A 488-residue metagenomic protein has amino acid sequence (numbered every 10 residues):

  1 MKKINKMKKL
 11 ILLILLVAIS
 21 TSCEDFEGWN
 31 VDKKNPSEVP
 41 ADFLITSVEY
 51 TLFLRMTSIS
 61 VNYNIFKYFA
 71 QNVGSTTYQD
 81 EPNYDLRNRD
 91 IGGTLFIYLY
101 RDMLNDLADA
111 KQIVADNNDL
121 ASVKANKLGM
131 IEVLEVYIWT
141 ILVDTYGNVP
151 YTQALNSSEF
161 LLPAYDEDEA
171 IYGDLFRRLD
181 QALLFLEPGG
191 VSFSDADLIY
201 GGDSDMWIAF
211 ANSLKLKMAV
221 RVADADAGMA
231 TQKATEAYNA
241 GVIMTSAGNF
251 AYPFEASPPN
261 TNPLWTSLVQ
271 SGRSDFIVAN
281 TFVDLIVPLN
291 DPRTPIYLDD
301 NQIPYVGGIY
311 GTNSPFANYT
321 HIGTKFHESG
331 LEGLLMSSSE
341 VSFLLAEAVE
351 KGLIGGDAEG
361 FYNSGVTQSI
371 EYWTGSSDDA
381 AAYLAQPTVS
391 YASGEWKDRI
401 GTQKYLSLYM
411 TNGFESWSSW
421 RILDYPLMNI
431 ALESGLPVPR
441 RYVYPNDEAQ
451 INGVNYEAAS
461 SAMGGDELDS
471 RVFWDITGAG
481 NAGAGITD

Functional and structural regions predicted by a protein language model:
M1-V31: Bacterial Sec-dependent N-terminal signal peptides
S22, A41, T261-P288, T294-L298 (+1 more regions): Long, intrinsically disordered, low-complexity segments
C23-Q71, T76-T77, R87, Y98-R101 (+4 more regions): Membrane-proximal, proline-rich intrinsically disordered regions
E38-D42, G74-G375, A392-K397, I486-D488: Structured, solvent-exposed acidic/aromatic patches
T57-F66, G147-V149, A230-T231, E415: Beta-strand acidic-aromatic groove motif in beta-rich domains, primarily in extracellular
